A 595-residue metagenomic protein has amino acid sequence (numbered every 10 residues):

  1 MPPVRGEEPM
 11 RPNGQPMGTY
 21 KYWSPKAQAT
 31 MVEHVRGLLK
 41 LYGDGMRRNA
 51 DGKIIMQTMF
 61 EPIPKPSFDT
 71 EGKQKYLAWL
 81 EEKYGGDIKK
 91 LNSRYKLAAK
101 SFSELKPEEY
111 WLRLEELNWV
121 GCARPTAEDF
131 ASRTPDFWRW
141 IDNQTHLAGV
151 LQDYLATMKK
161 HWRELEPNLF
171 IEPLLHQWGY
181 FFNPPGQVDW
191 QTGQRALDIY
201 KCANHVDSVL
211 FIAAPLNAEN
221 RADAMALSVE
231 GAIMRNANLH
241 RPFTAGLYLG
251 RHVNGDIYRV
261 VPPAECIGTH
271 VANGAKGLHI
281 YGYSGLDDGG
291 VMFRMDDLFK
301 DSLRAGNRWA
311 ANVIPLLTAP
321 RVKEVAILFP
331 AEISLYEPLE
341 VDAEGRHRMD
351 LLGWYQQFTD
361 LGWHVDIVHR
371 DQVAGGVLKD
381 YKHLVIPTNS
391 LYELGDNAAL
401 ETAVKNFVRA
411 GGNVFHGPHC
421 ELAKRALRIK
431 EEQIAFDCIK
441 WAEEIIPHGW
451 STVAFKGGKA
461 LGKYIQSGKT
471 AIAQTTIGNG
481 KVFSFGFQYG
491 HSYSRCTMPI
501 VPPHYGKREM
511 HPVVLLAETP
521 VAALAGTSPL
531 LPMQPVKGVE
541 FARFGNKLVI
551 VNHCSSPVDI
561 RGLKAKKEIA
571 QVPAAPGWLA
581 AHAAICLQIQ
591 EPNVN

Functional and structural regions predicted by a protein language model:
M1, N13-N49, I54-I55, H161 (+6 more regions): Mature N-terminal, pre-catalytic/accessory segment of carbohydrate-active enzymes
V4, E8-A226: Polysaccharide-binding and catalytic clefts of secreted carbohydrate-active enzymes
E8-P16, E172-G353, L461-K463, A473 (+3 more regions): Hydrophobic targeting/anchoring helices
T58-M59, F211, I280, I367 (+3 more regions): Conserved beta-strand positions
P167-L169, N238-R241, R409-N413, G480: A short helix->loop->beta-strand "cap" motif at the edges of active sites that frequently abuts
L197-D198, Q356-V377: A short, well-structured beta->alpha microelement
V377-L384: Short acidic/histidine-rich motifs immediately flanking catalytic phosphotransfer sites in two-component signaling
T388-N595: A conserved amphipathic helix/loop scaffold that creates a polar/acidic microenvironment used either to coordinate
